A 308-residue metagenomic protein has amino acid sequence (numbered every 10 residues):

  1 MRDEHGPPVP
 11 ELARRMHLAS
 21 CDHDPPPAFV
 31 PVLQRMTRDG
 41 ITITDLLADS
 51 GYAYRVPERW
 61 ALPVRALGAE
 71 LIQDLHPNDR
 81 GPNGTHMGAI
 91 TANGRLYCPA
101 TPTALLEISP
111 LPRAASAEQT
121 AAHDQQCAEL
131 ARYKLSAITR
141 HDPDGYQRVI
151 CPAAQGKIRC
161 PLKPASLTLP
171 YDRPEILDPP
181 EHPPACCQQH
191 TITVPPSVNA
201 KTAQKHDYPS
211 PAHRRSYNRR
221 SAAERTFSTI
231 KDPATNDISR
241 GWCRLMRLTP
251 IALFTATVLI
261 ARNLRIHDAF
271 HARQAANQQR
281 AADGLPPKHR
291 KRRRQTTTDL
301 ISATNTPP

Functional and structural regions predicted by a protein language model:
M1, F29, I43-Y54, A223-F227 (+1 more regions): Short, conserved catalytic/metal-binding motifs centered on acidic residues
M1-T42: Electropositive, glycine- and tryptophan-enriched low-complexity nucleic-acid-binding patches
H17-C21, D49-Y52, R214-N218, L248 (+1 more regions): Conserved aromatic-histidine-acidic binding/catalytic patches
P31, L245, P308: Short, positively charged, Gly/Tyr-enriched micro-motifs that form contact patches at catalytic or ligand/partner
Q34-G88: RNase H-like DDE/DDD metal-dependent nuclease/strand-transfer catalytic core used by mobile genetic elements
T85-I150, P196-M246: Short amphipathic alpha-helical "interface-anchor" segments enriched in bulky aromatics
A137-P209: Long, low-complexity, polar/charged, intrinsically disordered or flexibly structured peripheral segments
R215-N305: Basic, amphipathic alpha-helical segments enriched in Lys/Arg and hydrophobic/aromatic residues
